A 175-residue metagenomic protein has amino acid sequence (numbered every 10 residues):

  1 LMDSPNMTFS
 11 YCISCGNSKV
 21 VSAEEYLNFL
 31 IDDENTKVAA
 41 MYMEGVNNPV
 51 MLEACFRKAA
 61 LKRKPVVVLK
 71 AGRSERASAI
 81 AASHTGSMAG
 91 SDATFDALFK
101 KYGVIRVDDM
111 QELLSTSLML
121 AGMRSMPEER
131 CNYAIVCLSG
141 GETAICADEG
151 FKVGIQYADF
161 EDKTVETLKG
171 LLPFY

Functional and structural regions predicted by a protein language model:
L1-Y175: Catalytic-core regions of core metabolic enzymes, especially those transforming organic acids/acyl-group intermediates
